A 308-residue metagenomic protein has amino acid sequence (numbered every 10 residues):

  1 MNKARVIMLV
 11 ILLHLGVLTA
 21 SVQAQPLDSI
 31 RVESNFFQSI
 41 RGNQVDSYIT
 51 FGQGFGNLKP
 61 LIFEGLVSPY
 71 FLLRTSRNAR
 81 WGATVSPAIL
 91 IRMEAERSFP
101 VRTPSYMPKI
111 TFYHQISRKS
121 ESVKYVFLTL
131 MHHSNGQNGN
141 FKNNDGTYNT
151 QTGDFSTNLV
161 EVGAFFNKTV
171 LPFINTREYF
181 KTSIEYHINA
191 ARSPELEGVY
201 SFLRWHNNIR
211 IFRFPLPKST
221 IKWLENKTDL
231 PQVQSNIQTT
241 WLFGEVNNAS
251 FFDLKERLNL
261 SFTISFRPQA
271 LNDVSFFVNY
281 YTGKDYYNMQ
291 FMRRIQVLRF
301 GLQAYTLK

Functional and structural regions predicted by a protein language model:
M1-I30, L307: Cleavable N-terminal export/targeting peptides
A24-T75, I110, Y305-L307: Short glycine/proline- and aromatic-enriched beta-strand/turn motifs that initiate or cap beta-hairpins
Q25-V45, W81-K255, Y280-T282, R293: Outer-membrane pore/translocation modules
G52-P60, M93-V101, M289: Short, charged/polar micro-motifs that form catalytic or ligand-binding hotspots
I62, L66-S68, M107-K109, L159-G163 (+3 more regions): Membrane-embedded beta-strand positions in outer-membrane beta-barrel channels/transporters
P69-R74, H114-R118, A164-K168, F262-F266: Hydrophobic, Leu/Ile/Phe/Ala-enriched alpha-helical segments that form helix-helix packing faces
S76-N78, E121, L271: A cross-taxa feature marking solvent-exposed loop/turn segments within ectodomains of secreted and single-pass membrane
R80, N248-K308: Predominantly the C-terminal beta-signal and adjacent terminal strand-loop region of outer-membrane beta-barrel
